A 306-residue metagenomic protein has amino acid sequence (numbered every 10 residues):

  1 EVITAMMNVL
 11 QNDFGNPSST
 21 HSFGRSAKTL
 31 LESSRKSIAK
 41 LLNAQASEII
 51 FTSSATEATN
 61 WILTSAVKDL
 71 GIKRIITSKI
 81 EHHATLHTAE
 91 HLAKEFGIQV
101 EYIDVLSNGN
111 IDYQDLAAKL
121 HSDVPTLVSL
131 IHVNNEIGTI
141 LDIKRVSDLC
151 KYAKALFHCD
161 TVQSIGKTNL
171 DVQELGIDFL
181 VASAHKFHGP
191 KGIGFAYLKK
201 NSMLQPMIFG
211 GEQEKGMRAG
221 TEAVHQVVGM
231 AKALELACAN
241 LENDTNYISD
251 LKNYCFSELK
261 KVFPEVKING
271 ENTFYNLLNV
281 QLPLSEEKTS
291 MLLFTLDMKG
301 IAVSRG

Functional and structural regions predicted by a protein language model:
E1-G306: Pyridoxal 5′-phosphate
